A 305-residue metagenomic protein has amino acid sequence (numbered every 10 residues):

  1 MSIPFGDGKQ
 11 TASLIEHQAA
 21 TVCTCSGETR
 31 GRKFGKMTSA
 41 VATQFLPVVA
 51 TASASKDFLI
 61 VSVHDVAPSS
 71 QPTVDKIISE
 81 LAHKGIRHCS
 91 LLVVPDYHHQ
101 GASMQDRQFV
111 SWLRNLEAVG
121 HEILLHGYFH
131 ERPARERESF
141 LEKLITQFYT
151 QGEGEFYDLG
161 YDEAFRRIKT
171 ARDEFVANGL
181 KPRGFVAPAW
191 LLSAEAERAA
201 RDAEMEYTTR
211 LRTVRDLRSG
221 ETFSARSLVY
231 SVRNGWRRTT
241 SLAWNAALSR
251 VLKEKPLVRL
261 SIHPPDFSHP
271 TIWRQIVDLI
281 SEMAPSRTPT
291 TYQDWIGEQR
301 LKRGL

Functional and structural regions predicted by a protein language model:
I3-F5, I15, C23-C25, G31-F58 (+1 more regions): N-terminal pre-catalytic segment of deacetylase/amide-hydrolase enzymes
C23-C25, G35-S39, S53, H99-E117 (+4 more regions): Active-site-adjacent pocket scaffolds in enzyme catalytic domains
S39-E122, W273: Active-site beta->alpha N-cap acidic-glycine motif
A40, L46-S55, C89-V93, Y207 (+1 more regions): C-terminal domain-boundary segment and adjacent tail
I60-V66, N178, S231-W295: Catalytic grooves of carbohydrate-active enzymes
R87, L92-A196, L260-I262: Metal-dependent polysaccharide deacetylase catalytic core of the NodB/CE4 family, i.e., the active-site-bearing domain
L124-L125, S224-R226, I272: Glycan-processing catalytic domains of CAZymes
